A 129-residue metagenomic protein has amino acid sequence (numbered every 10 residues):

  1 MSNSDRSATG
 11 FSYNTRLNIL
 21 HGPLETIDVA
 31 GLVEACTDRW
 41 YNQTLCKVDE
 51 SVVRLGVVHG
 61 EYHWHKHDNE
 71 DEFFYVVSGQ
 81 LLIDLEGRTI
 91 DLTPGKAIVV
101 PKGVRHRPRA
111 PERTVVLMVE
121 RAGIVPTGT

Functional and structural regions predicted by a protein language model:
M1-R54: A short, N-terminal "cap"/entry segment at the start of jelly-roll beta-barrel domains of the cupin/DSBH fold
D38-R39, V52-D68: Conserved short histidine dyad/triad with adjacent acidic residue
D49, V77-S78, T93-P94, E112: A cytosolic small-molecule/anion-sensing beta-strand core signal
E50-V52, H59-E61, Q80-L82, T89 (+1 more regions): Short, charged/polar surface micro-motifs in flexible loops or helix N-caps
V57-H59, H67-D84, V119: Short, conserved beta-strand element in jelly-roll/cupin
L85-E86, P94, A110, G128: Short glycine-/acidic-enriched loop or helix-start segments at secondary-structure transitions that form or flank
E86-K102: Short acidic-glycine-tyrosine-enriched beta hairpin
K102-T129: Ligand-binding loop in jelly-roll beta-barrel domains
